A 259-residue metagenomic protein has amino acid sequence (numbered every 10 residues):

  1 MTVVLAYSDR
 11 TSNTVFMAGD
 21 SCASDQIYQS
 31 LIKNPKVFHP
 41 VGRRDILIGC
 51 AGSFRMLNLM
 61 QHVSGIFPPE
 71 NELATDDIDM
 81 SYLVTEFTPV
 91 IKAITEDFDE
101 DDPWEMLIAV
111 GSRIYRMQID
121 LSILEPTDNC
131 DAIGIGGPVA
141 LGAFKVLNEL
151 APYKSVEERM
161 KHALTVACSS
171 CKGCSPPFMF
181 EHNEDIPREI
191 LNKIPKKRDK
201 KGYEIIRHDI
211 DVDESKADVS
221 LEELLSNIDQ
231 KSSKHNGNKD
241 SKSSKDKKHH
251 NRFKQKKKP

Functional and structural regions predicted by a protein language model:
M1-E100, L124-E157, C174-N183: Conserved short S/T/G-enriched processing/targeting/catalytic segments and their helical context
M1-F16, I27-I32, G42, Y153-K231: Intrinsically disordered, low-complexity segments enriched in small residues
P40, C50, C171, K200 (+2 more regions): Intrinsically disordered, low-complexity segments enriched in small/polar residues
M56, P69, P177, I206 (+3 more regions): Intrinsically disordered, low-complexity, compositionally biased regions/tails
T95-Q118, S169-D185: Conserved phosphate-donor
I114-D128: Short, hydrophobic/aliphatic alpha-helical segments
V219-P259: Long, low-complexity, intrinsically disordered segments
